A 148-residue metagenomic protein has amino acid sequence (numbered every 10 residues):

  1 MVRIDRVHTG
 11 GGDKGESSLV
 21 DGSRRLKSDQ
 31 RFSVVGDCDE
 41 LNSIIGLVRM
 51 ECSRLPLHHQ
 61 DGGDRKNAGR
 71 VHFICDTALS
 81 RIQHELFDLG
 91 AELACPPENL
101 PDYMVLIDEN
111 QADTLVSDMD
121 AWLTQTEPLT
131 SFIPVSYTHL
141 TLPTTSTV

Functional and structural regions predicted by a protein language model:
M1-E16: Acidic, low-complexity proline/glycine-rich segments
G11-D13, D37-L47, I82-E85, L89-E92 (+2 more regions): Amphipathic, well-ordered alpha-helical segments in soluble domains
G12, E16-Q30: Active-site flanking loop/helix segments enriched in acidic
S23-D29, I44-T77, P96: Helix-loop segments that flank and shape redox-cofactor active sites
Q30, V34-D37, C75-A78, I82 (+2 more regions): Amphipathic alpha-helix face/heptad-repeat signature
E92-Q125: Helix-adjacent hinge/juxtasegments
E127-V135: A cyclin-like helical interaction fold
T138-T144: Conserved small/polar residues in nucleotide/adenosyl-binding loops
